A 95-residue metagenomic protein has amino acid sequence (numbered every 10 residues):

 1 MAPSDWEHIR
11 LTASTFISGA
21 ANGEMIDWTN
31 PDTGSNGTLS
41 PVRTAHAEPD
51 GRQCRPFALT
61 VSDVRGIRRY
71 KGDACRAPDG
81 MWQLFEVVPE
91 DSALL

Functional and structural regions predicted by a protein language model:
W6-L95: Intrinsically disordered, glycine/charged-rich N-terminal periplasmic/extracytoplasmic linker segments that lie
